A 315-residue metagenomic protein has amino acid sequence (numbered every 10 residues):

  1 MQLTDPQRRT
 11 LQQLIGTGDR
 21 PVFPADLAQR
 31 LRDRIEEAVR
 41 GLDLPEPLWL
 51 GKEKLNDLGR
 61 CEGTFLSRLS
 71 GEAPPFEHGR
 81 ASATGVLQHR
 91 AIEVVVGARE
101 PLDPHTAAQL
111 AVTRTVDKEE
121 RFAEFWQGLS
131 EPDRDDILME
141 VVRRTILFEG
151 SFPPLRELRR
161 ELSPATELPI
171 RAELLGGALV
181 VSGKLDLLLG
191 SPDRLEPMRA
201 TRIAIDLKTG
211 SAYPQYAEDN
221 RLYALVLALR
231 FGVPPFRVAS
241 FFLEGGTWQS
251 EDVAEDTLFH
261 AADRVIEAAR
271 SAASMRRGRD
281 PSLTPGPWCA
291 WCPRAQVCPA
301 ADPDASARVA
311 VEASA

Functional and structural regions predicted by a protein language model:
M1-A81: C-terminal, charged and often intrinsically disordered regions of DNA end-processing helicases and nucleases
M1-I15, D19, A212-A217, L227-A315: Metal-dependent nuclease catalytic regions and adjoining charged, substrate-binding loops involved in nucleic-acid end
L55-N56, R171-L174, L185, P287-A290: Anion-coordinating catalytic cores for phosphoryl-, nucleotidyl-, and glycosidic chemistry
T64-R68, V86-G97, L225: Short, hydrophobic/amphipathic alpha-helical patches that form generic packing surfaces within helical domains
R80, T84, Q88, R134-I137 (+2 more regions): Hydrophobic (often cysteine-bearing) scaffold residues that line and stabilize catalytic clefts of nucleotide/cofactor
A81, E131, S282: Conserved phosphate/pyrophosphate-binding and hydrolysis machinery centered on Walker-type P-loop NTPases, extending
R90-E167: A non-catalytic, helix-rich entry segment at domain boundaries
S163-V265: Mg2+/Mn2+-dependent nuclease catalytic core
